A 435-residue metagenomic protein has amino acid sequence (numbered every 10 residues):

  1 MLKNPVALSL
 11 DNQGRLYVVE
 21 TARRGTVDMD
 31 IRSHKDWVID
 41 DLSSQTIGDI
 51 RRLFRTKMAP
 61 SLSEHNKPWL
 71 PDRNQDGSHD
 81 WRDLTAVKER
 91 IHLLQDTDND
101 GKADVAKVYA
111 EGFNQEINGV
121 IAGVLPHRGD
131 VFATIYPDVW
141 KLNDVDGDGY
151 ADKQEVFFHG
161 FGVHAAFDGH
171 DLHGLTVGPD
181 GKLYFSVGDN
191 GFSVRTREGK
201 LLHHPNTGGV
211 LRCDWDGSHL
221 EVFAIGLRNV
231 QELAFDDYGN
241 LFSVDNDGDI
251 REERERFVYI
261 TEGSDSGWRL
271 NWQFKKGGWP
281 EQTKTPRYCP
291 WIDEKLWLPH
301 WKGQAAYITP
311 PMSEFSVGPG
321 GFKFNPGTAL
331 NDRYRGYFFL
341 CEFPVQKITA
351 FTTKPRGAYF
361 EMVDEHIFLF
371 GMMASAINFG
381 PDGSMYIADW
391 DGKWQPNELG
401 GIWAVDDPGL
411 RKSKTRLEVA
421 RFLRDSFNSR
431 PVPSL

Functional and structural regions predicted by a protein language model:
M1-S434: Beta-propeller domains with acidic blade repeats across secreted/periplasmic ectodomains and cytosolic WD/CNH propellers
